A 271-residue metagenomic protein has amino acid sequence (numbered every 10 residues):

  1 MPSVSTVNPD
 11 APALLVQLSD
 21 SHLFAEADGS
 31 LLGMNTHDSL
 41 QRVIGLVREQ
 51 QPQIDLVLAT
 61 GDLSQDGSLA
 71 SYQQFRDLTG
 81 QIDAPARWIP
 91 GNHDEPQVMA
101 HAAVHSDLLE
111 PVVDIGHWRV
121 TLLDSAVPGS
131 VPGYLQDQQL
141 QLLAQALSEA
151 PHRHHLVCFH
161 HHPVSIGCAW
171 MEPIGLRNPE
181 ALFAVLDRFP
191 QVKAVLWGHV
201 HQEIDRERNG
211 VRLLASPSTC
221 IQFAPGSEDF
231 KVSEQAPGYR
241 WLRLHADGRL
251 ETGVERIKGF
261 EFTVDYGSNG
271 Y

Functional and structural regions predicted by a protein language model:
M1, T6-A11, W241-Y271: A short C-terminal boundary segment appended to hydrolase-like catalytic domains
M1-Q74, I166: N-terminal active-site segment of His-dependent metallophosphoesterases
P12-A25, H117-V127, L156-C158, V211-P217 (+1 more regions): Active-site-proximal beta-strand elements of phosphoester/diester hydrolases
V16-S39, Q65, E95-D107, G129-D137 (+1 more regions): Acidic/histidine-rich helix-loop elements that form or flank divalent-metal/phosphate-binding sites at the catalytic
Q17-S19, D55-D62, A86-N92, D124 (+3 more regions): Active-site neighborhood of phospho(di)ester-bond hydrolases with catalytic His/Asp-centered motifs
A27, A59-G80, E95-L108, G133 (+2 more regions): Metal-dependent catalytic neighborhoods of phosphoester/phosphodiester hydrolases
I115-H155, W170-A184: Binuclear metal-dependent hydrolase catalytic cores centered on His/Asp/Glu-rich metal-binding motifs
M171-W241: Conserved beta-sheet core of the metallophosphoesterase superfamily
